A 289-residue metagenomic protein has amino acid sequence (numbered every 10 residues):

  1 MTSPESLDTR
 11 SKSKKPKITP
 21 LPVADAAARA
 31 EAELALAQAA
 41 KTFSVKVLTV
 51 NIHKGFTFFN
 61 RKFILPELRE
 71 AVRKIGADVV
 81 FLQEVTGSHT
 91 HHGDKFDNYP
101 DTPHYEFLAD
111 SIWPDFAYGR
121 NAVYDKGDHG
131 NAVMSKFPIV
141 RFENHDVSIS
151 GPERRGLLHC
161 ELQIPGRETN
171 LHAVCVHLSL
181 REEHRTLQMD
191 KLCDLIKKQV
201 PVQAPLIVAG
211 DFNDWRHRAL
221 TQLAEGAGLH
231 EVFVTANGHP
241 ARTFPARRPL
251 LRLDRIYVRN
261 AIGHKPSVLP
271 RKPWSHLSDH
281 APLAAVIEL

Functional and structural regions predicted by a protein language model:
M1-S111, V123-D128, D190-C193, L289: N-terminal, active-site-proximal structural segment of metallo-dependent hydrolase catalytic domains
T2-L36, I139, N144, E161 (+2 more regions): Metal-dependent phosphoester-hydrolase catalytic domains
L34-V47, H129-N131, S135-R141, E153-C175 (+1 more regions): Beta-strand-turn-beta hairpins that frame and shape the catalytic cleft of phosphate-ester-processing enzymes
V47-I52, A71-F96, M134, C160 (+5 more regions): Active-site beta-strand/loop signature of hydrolases that rely on acidic residues for catalysis
H53, V85-T86, A122, P138 (+4 more regions): Catalytic metal-binding/acid-base residues of hydrolase active sites
G55-T57, G87-T90, Y124-G127, R181-H184 (+3 more regions): Active-site environment of divalent metal-dependent phosphoester hydrolases
W113-S148: Catalytic-core segment of enzymes that process non-peptidic bonds
D125-K126, S150-R154, E182-H184, S275-L277: Solvent-exposed loop/turn segments connecting transmembrane beta-strands in outer-membrane beta-barrel proteins
